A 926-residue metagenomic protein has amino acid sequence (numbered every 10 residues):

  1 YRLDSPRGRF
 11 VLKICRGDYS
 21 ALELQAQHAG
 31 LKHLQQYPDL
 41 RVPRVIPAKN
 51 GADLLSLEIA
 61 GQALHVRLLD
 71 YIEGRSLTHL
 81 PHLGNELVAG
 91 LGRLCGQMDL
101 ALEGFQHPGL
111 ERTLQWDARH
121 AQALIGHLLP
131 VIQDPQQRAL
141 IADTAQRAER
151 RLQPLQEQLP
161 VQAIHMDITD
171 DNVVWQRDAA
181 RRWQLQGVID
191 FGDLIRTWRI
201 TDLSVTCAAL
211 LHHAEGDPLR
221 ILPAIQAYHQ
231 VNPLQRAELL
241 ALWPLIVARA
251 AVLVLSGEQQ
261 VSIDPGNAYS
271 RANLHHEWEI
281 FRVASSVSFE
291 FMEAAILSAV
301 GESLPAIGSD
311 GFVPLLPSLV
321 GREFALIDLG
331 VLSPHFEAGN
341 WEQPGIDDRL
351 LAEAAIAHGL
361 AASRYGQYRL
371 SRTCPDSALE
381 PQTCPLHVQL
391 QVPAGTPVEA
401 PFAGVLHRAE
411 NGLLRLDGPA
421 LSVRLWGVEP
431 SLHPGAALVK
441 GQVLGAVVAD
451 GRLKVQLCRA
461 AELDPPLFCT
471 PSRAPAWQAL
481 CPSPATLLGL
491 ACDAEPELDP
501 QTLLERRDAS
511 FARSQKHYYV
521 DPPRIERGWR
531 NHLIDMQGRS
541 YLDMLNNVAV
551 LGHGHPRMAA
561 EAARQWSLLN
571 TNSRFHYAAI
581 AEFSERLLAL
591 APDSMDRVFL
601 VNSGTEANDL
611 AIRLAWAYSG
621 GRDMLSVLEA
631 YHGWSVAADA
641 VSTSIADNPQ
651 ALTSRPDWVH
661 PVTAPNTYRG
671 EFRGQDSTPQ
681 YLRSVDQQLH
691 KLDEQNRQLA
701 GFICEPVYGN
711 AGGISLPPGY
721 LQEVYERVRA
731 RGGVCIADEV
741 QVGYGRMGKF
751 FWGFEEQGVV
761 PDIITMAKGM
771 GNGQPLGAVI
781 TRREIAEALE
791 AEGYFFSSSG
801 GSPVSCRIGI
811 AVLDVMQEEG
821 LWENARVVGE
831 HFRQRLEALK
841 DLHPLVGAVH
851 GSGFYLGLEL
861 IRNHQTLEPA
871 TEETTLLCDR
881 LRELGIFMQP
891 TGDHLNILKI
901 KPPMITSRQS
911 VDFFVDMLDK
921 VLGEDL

Functional and structural regions predicted by a protein language model:
Y1-P6, V11-L12, V45, E149-T201: Active-site acidic catalytic loop and adjacent metal/ATP-binding pocket of ATP-dependent phosphoryl transfer enzymes
G8-Q106: ATP-binding pocket architecture of kinase catalytic cores
P81-R138, L159-V161, L245, R622-A640 (+2 more regions): A cross-family kinase active-site recognition segment
G104-H107, A123-M166, Q176-W183, T502-L503: An alpha-helical support segment within catalytic cores of ATP-dependent transferases
H127-V131, L253-P305: ATP/Mg2+ or Mg2+-diphosphate-binding catalytic cores that bind nucleotide phosphates or diphosphates via glycine-rich
R199-P233, V247-P265: Active-site activation/catalytic loop segments of kinase-like enzymes and analogous catalytic loops in related
V300-P393, T470-L498: Polar/charged, compositionally biased leader and regulatory segments
E495-L926: Conserved N-terminal phosphate-binding loop of PLP-dependent enzymes in the Aspartate aminotransferase
